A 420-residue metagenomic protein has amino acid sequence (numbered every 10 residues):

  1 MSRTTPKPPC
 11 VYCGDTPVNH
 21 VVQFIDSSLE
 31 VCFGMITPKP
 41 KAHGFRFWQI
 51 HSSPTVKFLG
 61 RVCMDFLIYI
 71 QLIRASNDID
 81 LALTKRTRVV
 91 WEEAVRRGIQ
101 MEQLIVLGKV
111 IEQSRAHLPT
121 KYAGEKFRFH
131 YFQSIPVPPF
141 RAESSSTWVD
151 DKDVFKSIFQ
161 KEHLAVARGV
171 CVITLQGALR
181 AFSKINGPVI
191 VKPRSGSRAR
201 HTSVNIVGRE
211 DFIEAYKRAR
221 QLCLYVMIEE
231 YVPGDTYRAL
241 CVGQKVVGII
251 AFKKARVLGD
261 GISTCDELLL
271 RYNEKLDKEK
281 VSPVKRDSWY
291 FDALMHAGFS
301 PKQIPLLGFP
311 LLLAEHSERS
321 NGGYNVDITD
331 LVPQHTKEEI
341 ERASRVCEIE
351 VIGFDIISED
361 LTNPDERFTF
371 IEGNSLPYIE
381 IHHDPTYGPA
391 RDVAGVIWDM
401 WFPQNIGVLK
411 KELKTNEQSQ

Functional and structural regions predicted by a protein language model:
M1, V95-Q100, H163-A165, N186 (+3 more regions): Glycine-centered loop/turn motif at secondary-structure junctions
M1-K41: Intrinsically disordered, low-structural-confidence terminal and linker regions
G34-P40, G44-K184: Conserved N-proximal alpha/beta basic substrate-recognition cap immediately N-terminal to, or forming the N-lobe
I105-V106, V226-E230, I349-T362: A short glycine-rich, hydrophobically flanked beta-strand micro-motif that places a catalytic Asp/Glu for divalent metal
Q113-K121, R238-G248, T362-I381: A short beta-strand motif that forms the metal-chelation/ATP-contact edge of phosphoryl-transfer active sites
Y131-S288, P333-E338: Active-site nucleotide/adenylate-binding loops and adjacent lid/helix of ATP-dependent enzymes
L268-N325: Extended, charge-rich helix/loop segments that form flexible, surface "patches" used to engage negatively charged
H296, E318-H335, R345-V351, S358-Q420: C-terminal active-site "lid" helix and adjoining low-complexity regulatory extension at the edge of ATP-using catalytic
